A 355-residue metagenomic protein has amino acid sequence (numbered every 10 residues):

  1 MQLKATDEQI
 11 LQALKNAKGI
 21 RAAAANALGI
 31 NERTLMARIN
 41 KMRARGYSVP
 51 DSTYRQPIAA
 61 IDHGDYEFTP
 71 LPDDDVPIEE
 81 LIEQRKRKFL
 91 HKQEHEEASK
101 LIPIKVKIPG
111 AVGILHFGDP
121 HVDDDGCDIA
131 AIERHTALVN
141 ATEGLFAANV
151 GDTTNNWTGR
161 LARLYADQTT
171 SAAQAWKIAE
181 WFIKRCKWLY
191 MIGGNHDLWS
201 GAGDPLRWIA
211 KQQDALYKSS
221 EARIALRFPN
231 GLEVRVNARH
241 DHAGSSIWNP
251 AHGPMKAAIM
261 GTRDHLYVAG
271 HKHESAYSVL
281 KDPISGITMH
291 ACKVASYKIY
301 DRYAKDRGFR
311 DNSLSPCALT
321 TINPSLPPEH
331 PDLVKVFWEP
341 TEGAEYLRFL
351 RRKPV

Functional and structural regions predicted by a protein language model:
M1-G113: Acidic, histidine-bearing metal-coordination/catalytic regions of metal-dependent phosphoesterases
S52-D73, C317, L333-V355: Metal-centered catalytic cores of metalloenzymes
I104-I114, R223-N237, G286-M289: Beta-strand-turn-beta hairpins that frame and shape the catalytic cleft of phosphate-ester-processing enzymes
I108, V122-A222: Core catalytic region of metal-dependent phosphoesterases/phosphodiesterases, especially metallo-beta-lactamase-like
I114-D123, Y165, V236, H240-H242: Short, basic, glycine/proline-bearing loop/turn elements
I114-H116, A147-N149, M191, N237 (+1 more regions): Residue-level marker for buried hydrophobic side chains located in beta-strands that build the well-ordered beta-sheet
G118-H121, G151-T154, G194-D197, D241-A243 (+2 more regions): Active-site metal-binding loops of divalent metal-dependent hydrolases
R207, L232-N237, H242-Y346, L350: Conserved beta-sheet core of the metallophosphoesterase superfamily
